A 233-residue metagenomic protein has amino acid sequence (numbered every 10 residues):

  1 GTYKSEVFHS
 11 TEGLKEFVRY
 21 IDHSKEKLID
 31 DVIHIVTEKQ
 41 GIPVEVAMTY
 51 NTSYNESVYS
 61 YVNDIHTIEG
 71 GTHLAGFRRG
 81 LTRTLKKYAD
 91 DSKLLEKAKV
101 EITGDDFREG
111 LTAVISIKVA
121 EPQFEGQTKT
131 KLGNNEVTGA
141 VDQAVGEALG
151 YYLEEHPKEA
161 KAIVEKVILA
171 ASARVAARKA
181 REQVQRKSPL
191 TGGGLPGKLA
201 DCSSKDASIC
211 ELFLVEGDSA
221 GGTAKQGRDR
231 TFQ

Functional and structural regions predicted by a protein language model:
G1-Q233: GHKL-family ATPase ATP-binding module
